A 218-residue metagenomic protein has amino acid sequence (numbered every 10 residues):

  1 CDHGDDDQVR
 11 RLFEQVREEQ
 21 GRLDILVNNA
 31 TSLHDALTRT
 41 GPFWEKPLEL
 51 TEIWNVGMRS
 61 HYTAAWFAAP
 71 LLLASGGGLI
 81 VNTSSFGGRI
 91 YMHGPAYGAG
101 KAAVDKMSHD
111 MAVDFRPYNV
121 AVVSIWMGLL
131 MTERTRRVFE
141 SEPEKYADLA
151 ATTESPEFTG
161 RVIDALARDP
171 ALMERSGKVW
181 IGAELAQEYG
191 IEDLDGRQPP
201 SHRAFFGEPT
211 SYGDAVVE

Functional and structural regions predicted by a protein language model:
C1-L12: The beta1-alpha1 cofactor-binding region of Rossmann-like NAD(H)/NADP(H)-dependent oxidoreductases
R11-E18, L37-V56: Active-site Tyr-X3-Lys motif and surrounding loop/helix of classical short-chain dehydrogenase/reductase
E14, V56-G76, G88, A112-V113 (+1 more regions): Amphipathic alpha-helical dimer-interface segment in Rossmann-like NAD(P)H-dependent oxidoreductases
R22, D105, F115-L130, L172-W180: Conserved Rossmann-fold SDR core element
R22-L23, L72-F86, P117-A121, K178: Active-site loop of short-chain dehydrogenase/reductase
N29-R39: Conserved NAD(P)H cofactor-binding loop of Rossmann-fold oxidoreductase domains
S32-L33, W44-E49, G78-P117, M127-L130 (+1 more regions): Catalytic loop of short-chain dehydrogenase/reductase
S124, E144-E218: C-terminal helical subdomain
